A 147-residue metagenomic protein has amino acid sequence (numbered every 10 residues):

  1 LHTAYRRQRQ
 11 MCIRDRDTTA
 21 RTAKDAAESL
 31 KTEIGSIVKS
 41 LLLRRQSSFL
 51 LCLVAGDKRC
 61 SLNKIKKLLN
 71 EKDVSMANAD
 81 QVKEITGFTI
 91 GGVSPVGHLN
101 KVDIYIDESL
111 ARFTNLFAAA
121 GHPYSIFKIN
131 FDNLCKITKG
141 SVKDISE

Functional and structural regions predicted by a protein language model:
L1-I13: Single conserved hydrophobic/aromatic residue that forms the stacking wall/gate of nucleotide- or nucleobase-binding
R14-A27: Intrinsically disordered, low-complexity, positively charged segments
A27-L51: Short, structured active-site "lid" loops
R44-Q81: Helix-adjacent hinge/juxtasegments
V74-I85, I90-S94: Terminal hydrophobic/aromatic helix or amphipathic segment near a protein terminus
G87-E147: Acidic and generally charged, gly/proline-rich low-complexity regions
